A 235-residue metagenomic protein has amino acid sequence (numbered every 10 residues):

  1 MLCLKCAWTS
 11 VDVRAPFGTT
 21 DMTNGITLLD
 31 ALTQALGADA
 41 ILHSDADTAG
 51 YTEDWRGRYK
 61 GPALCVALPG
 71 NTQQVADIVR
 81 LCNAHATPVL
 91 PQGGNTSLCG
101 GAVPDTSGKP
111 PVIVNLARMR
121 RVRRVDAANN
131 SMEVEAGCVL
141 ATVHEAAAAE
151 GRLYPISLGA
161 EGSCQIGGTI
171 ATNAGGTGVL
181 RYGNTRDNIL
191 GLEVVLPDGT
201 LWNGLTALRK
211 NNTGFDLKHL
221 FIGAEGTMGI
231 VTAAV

Functional and structural regions predicted by a protein language model:
F17-R80, S97-N130, G159: N-terminal flexible segment immediately upstream of the FAD-binding catalytic core in FAD-dependent oxidoreductases
I78, H85, V143: Aromatic/hydrophobic pocket-lining residues that form π-stacking "cages" and hydrophobic walls in ligand
Q92-T96: Glycine-rich beta-strand-to-loop/alpha-helix junction loops that act as flexible
R121-V235: FAD-binding subdomain of flavoenzyme oxidoreductases
